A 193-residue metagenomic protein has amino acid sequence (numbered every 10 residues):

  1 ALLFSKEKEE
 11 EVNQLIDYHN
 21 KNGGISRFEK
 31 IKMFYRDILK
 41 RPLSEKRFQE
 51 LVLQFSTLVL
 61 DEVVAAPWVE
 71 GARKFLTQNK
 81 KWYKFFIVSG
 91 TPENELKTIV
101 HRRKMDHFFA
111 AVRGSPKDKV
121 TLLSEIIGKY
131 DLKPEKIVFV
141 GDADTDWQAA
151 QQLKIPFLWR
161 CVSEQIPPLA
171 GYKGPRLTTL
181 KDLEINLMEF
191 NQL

Functional and structural regions predicted by a protein language model:
A1, R27-K32, V52, E93 (+2 more regions): An amphipathic alpha-helix signature
A1-I16: Active-site neighborhood of HAD-like aspartate-dependent phosphohydrolases
K6-E10, L39-L43, K104-F108, D131-L132: Short helix-capping segments at alpha-helix termini
K6-E7, R27-M33, F75-N79: Cytosolic catalytic headpiece
D17-N22: Membrane-proximal lumenal/periplasmic loop motifs of glycosylation machinery
M33-G71: Metal-dependent phosphoesterase signature
T57-I87, E93, K97, V120-T121: Short, acidic loop-to-helix structural element flanking the phosphoryl-transfer center in phosphate-processing enzymes
E93, I99-L193: Asp-based, Mg2+/Mn2+-dependent phosphohydrolase catalytic module
